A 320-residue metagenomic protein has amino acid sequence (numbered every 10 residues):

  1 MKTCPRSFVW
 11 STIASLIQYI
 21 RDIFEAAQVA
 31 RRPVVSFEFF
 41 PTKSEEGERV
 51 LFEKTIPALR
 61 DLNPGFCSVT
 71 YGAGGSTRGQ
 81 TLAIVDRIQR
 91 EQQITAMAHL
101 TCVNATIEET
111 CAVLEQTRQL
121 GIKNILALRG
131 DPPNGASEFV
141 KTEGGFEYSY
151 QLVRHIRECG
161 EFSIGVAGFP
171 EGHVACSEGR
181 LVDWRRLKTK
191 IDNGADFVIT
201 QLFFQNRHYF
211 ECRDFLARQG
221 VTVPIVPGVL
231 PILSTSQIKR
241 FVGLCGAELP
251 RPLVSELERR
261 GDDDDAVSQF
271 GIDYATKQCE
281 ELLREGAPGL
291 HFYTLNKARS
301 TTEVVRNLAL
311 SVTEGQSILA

Functional and structural regions predicted by a protein language model:
W10-V69: Conserved N-terminal beta1-alpha1 strand-loop-helix module at the mouth
I17-V29, E46, E143-P170, R218-K277 (+1 more regions): Active-site pocket-lining/capping segments in soluble small-molecule metabolic enzymes
V34-L51, A96-E108, G165-V182, R259-D273: Active-site mouth loops of central-metabolism enzymes
E38, C67, T117, K190 (+3 more regions): Conserved, mostly hydrophobic/aromatic
F39-T42, T70-G74, H99-A105, G130-D131 (+5 more regions): Active-site beta-loop-alpha junctions enriched in small/polar residues
E46-L59, T81, I107-L114, E178-T189 (+1 more regions): Short, acidic/polar
E48, G75-R87, T106-A112, P132-H155 (+3 more regions): Active-site-adjacent beta->alpha loops and helix N-cap segments on the catalytic face of soluble alpha/beta enzymes
